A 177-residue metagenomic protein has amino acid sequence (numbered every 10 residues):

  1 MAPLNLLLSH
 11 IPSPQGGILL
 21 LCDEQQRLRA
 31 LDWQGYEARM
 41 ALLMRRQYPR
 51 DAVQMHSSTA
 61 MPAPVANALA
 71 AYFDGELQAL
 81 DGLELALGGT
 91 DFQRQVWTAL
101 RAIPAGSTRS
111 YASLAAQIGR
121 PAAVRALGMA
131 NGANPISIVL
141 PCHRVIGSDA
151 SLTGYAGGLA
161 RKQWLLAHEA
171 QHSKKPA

Functional and structural regions predicted by a protein language model:
M1-P121, H172-A177: Basic nucleic-acid-binding alpha-helical/helix-turn surface characteristic of O6-alkylguanine DNA
L83-L87, L127, L152-Y155: Short clusters of hydrophobic/aromatic residues that line enzyme substrate/ligand-binding pockets
L100, A126-A133: Major-groove recognition helix of helix-turn-helix-like DNA-binding domains
P121-V124, L165: LysM (lysin motif) carbohydrate-binding repeats in extracellular/periplasmic proteins that recognize
P135, V139: Major-groove DNA-recognition helix of helix-turn-helix-type DNA-binding domains
C142: Short cysteine clusters
S148-A177: …primarily DNA-binding HTH/wHTH and HhH modules…
